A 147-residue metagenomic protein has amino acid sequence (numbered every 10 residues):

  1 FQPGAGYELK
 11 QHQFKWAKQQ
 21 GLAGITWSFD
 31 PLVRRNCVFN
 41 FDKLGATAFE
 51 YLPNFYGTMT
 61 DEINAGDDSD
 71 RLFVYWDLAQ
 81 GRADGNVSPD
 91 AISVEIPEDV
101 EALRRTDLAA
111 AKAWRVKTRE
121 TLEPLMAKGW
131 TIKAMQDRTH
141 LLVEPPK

Functional and structural regions predicted by a protein language model:
F1-E8, Q20, V33: Conserved glycine-rich acetyl-CoA-binding loop
F14, K18, D42, E123-M126: Non-catalytic positions within long, well-ordered alpha-helices that form the structural scaffold/packing of enzyme
A17-L32: Conserved GNAT acetyl-CoA-binding A-motif
A23, T47, T131: Short acidic/polar active-site loop segments enriched in Thr and Asp
S28, V38, G45-E62, A134: Conserved catalytic-core motifs of GNAT/GCN5-like acyltransferases
F55-N86, E144-K147: C-terminal "cap" of GNAT-fold acetyltransferases
D70-V116: A conserved mid-domain beta-alpha-beta active-site/ligand-binding segment of alpha/beta enzyme cores
R115, T121-K128, I132-P146: Extended, composition-driven regions rather than compact fold-specific motifs
